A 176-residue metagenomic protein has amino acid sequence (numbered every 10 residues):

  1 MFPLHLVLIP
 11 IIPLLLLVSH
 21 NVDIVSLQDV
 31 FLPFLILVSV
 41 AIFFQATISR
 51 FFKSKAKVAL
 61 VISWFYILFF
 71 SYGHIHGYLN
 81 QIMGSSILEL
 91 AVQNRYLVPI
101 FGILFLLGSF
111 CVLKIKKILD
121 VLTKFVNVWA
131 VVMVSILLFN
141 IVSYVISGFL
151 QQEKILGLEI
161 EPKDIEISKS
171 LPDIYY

Functional and structural regions predicted by a protein language model:
M1-F149: Transmembrane and membrane-interface helices of multi-pass, inner-membrane envelope-modifying transferases
E153-Y176: Soluble catalytic regions of membrane-associated enzymes that act on cell-envelope and secretory-pathway components
